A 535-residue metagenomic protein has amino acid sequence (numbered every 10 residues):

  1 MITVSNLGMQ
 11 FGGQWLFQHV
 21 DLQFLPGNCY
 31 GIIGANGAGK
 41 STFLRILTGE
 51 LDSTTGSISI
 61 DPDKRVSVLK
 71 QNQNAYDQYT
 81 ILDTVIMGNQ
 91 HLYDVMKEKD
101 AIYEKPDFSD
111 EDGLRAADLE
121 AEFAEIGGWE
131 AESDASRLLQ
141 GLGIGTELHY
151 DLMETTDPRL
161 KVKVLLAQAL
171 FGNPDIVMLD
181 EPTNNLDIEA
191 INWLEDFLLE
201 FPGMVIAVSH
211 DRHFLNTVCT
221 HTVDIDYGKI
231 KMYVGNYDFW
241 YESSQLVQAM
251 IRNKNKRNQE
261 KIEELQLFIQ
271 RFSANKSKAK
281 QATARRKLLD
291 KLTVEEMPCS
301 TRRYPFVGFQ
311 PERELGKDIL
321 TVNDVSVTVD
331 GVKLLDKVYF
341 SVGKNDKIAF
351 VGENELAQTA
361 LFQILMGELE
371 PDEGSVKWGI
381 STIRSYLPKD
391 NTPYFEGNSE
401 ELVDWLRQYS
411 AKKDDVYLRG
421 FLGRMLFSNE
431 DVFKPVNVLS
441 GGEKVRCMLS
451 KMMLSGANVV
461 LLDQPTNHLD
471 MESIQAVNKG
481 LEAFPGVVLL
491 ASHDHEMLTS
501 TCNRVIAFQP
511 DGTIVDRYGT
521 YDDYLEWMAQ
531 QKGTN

Functional and structural regions predicted by a protein language model:
M1-N253, F309-N535: ABC ATP-binding cassette signature C-motif
Y103, Y241, Q270-S273, D290-T293 (+1 more regions): A structural signal for long alpha-helical coiled-coils and helix-turn connectors that form the cytosolic signaling
S136-L142, L267-R271, K287-L292: Short amphipathic coiled-coil heptad-repeat segments
I251-L265, I269-R271, K276-K287, R303 (+1 more regions): ABC ATPase nucleotide-binding domains
R285-R303, K347: ABC transporter TMD-NBD coupling linker
P298-E314: Short, flexible cytosolic linker that couples an ABC transmembrane/permease module to its adjacent nucleotide-binding
